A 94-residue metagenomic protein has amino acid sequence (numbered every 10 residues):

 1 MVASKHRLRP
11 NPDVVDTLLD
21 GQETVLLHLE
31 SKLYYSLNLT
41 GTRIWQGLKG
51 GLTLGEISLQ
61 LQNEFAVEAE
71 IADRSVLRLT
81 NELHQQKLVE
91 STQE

Functional and structural regions predicted by a protein language model:
M1-T42, Q46, T92: Acidic, low-complexity/disordered tracts enriched in E/D and polar residues
L33-E94: Long, charge-rich, low-complexity alpha-helical segments
